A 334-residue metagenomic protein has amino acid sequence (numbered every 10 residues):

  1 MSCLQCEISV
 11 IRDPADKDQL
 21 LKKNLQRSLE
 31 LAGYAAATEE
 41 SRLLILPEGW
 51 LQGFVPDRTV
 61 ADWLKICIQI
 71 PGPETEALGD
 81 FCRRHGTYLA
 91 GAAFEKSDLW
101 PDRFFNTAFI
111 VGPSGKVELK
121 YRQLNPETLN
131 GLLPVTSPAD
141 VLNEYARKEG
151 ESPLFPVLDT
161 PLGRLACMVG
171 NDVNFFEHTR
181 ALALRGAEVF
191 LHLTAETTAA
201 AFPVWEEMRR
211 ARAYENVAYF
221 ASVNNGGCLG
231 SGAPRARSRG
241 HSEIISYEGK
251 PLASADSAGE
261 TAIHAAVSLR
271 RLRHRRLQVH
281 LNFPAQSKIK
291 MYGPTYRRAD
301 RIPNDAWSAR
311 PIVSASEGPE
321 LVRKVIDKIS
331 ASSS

Functional and structural regions predicted by a protein language model:
M1-D18, I45, T107, K120 (+2 more regions): Active-site-proximal beta-strand elements of phosphoester/diester hydrolases
E7-I11, L51, E196-T197, C228: A short, flexible beta-alpha/helix-coil linker loop
S9-K23, G131-D140: Acidic/histidine-rich helix-loop elements that form or flank divalent-metal/phosphate-binding sites at the catalytic
Q19-R122, T128-L129, T197-N216: Cys-nucleophile CN-hydrolase/nitrilase-fold catalytic domain and related Cys-dependent amidase chemistry that acts on
I70-A90, R164, G170-I263: CN hydrolase (nitrilase-like) catalytic-core segments centered on the catalytic cysteine and neighboring Lys/Glu
G91-A93, N106-I110, P156, S242-I244 (+1 more regions): Short beta-strand scaffold segments in enzyme catalytic cores
L99-E188, T198-A211, L277-Q278: Active-site catalytic loop in hydrolytic enzyme cores
N224-S334: C-terminal beta-strand edge segments of enzyme domains
